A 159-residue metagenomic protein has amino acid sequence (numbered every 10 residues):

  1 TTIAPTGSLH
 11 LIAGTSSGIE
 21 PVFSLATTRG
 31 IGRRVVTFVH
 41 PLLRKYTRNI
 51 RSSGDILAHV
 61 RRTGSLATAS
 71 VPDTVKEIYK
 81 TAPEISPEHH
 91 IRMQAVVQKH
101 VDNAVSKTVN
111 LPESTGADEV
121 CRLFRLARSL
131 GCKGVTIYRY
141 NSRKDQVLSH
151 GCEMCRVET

Functional and structural regions predicted by a protein language model:
T1-T159: Catalytic alpha/beta core of large soluble enzyme barrels
